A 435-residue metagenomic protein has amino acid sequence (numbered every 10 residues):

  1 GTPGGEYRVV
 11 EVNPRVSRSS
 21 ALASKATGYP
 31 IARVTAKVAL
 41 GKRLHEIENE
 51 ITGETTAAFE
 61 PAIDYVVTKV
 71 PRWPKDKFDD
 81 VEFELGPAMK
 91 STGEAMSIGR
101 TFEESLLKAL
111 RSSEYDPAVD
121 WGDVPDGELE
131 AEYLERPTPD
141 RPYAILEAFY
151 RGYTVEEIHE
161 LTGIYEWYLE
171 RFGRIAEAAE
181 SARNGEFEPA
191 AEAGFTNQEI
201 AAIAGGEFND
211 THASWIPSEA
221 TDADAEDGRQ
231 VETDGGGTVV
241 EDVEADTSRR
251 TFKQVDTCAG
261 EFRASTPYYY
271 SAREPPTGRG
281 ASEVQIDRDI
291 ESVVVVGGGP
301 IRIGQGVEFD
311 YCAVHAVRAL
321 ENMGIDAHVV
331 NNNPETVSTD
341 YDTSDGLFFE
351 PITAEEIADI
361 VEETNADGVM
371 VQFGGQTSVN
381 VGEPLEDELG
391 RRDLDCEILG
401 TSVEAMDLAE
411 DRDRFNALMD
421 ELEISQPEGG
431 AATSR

Functional and structural regions predicted by a protein language model:
G1-S181, A190-A193, P217, D222-R229 (+11 more regions): ATP-dependent carboxylate activation and anion-phosphoryl transfer catalytic cores that bind Mg-ATP to form
N13-P14, E362, M406-R435: Active-site nucleotide/adenylate-binding loops and adjacent lid/helix of ATP-dependent enzymes
K42-E50, V119, E156, A201 (+4 more regions): Acidic/polar loop patches that form or flank catalytic/metal-binding clefts of enzymes that bind anionic ligands
G185-A204, R263-R279: Intrinsically disordered, low-complexity basic tails/linkers immediately adjacent to helix-turn-helix/homeobox/MYB/SANT
M323-G324, R391-M406: Short, acidic/small-residue loops that bind anionic groups at enzyme active sites
D367-F373: Periplasmic-binding protein-like
